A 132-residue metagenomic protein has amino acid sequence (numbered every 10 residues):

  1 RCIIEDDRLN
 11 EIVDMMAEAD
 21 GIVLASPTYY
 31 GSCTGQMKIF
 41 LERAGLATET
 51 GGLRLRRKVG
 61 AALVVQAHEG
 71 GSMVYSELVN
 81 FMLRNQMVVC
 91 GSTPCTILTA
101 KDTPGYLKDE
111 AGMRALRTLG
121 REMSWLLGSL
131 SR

Functional and structural regions predicted by a protein language model:
R1, M37, R43-E49, P104-R117: Short, structured secondary-structure boundary patches
I3-V88, P94: Helix-loop-strand module that forms the ligand-binding subsite of alpha/beta enzymes
E5, E11, E18, L83-R84 (+1 more regions): Glycine-rich phosphate/pyrophosphate-binding loop and the adjoining helix
